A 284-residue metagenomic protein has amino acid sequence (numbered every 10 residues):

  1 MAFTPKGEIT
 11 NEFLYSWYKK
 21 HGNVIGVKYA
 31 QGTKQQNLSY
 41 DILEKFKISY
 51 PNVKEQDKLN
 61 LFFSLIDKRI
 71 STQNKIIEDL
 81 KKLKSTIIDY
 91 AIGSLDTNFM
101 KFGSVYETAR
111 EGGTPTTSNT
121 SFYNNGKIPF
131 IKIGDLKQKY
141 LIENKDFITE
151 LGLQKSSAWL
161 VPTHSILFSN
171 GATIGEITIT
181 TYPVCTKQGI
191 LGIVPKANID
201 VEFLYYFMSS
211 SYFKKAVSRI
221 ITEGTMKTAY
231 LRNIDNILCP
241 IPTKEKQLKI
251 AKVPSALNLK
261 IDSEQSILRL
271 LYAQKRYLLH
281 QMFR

Functional and structural regions predicted by a protein language model:
M1-K19, Q31, S39, K132-G134 (+1 more regions): A short beta-sheet element
N23-G26, F213-V217: Periplasmic-binding protein-like
Y29-Q31, P115-F122, R219-I220: Short coil/turn segments at secondary-structure boundaries
Q31-K54, N170, V184-L191, I199-E202 (+1 more regions): A short glycine-rich beta-alpha junction/loop motif
K45, Y90-G113, Q138: Non-catalytic DNA-recognition/assembly elements of restriction-modification systems
Y50-K101, N236-R284: Amphipathic alpha-helical coiled-coil/heptad-repeat segments
N124-K139: Short beta-strand/loop turn elements enriched in aromatics
